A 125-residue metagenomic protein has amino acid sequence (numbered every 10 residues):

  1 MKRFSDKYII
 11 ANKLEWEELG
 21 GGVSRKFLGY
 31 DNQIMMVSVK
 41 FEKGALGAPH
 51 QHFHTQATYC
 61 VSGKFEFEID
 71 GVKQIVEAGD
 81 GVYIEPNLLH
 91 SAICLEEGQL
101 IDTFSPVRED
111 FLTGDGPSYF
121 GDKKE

Functional and structural regions predicted by a protein language model:
M1-Q33, P117-E125: A short, N-terminal "cap"/entry segment at the start of jelly-roll beta-barrel domains of the cupin/DSBH fold
G20-G21, V37-Q51: Conserved short histidine dyad/triad with adjacent acidic residue
K40-E42, Q51-F67: Short, conserved beta-strand element in jelly-roll/cupin
L46-A48, E66, V82, P86-S91: Histidine-centered metal-chelating micro-motifs
V61-S62, E77-A78, E96: A cytosolic small-molecule/anion-sensing beta-strand core signal
F67-I69, I101, E109-D115: Anionic, Ser/Thr-rich low-complexity intrinsically disordered regions
G71-P86: Short acidic-glycine-tyrosine-enriched beta hairpin
P86-D110: Ligand-binding loop in jelly-roll beta-barrel domains
